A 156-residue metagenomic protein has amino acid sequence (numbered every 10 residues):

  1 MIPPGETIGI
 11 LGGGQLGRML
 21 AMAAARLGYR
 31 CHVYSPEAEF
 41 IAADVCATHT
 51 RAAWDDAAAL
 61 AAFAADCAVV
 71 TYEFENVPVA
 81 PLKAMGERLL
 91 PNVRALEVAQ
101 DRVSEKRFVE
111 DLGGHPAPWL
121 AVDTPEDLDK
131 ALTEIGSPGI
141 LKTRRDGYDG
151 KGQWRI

Functional and structural regions predicted by a protein language model:
M1-R107, D111, E126: ATP-binding N-terminal substructure of ATP-dependent carboxylate-amine bond-forming enzymes
V98-I156: Active-site nucleotide/adenylate-binding loops and adjacent lid/helix of ATP-dependent enzymes
